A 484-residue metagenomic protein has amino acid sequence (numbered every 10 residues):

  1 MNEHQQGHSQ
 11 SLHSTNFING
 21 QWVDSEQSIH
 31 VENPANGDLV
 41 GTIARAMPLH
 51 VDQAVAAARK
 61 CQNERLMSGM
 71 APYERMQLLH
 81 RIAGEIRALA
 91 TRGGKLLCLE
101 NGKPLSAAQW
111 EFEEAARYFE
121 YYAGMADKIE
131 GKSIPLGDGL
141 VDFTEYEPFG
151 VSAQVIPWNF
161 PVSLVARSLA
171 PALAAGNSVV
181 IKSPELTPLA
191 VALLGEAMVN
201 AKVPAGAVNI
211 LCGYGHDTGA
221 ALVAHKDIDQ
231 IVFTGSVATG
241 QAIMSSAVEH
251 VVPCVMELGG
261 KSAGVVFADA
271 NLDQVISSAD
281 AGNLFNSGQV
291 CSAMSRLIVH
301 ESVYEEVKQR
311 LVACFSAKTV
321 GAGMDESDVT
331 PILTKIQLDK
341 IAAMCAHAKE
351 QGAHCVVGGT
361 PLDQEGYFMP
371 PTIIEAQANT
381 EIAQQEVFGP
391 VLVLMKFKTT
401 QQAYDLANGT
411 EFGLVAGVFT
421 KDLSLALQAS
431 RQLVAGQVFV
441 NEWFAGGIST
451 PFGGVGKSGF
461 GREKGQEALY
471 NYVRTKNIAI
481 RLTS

Functional and structural regions predicted by a protein language model:
M1-A35, C61: Hydrophobic face of amphipathic alpha-helices that form TPR/SEL1-like repeat modules and related alpha-solenoid
V23-D24, H30, R45-L49, A270: A short acidic/small-residue loop/turn micro-motif
N36-G41, I228, P361, F368-S484: Conserved C-terminal structural/oligomerization subdomain of aldehyde/semialdehyde dehydrogenase
G37, R75, L97, F119 (+9 more regions): Residue-level signal for inorganic ion chemistry
D38-I129: Glycine-rich loop-to-alpha-helix module at the N-terminal edge of alpha/beta enzyme cores
L39-A46, N63-M67, Q154, G264-F267 (+5 more regions): Short, well-ordered beta-strand elements within core beta-sheets of diverse protein domains
G131-Q274, V312, F397: Rossmann-like NAD(P) dinucleotide-binding subdomain of oxidoreductase/dehydrogenase enzymes
A238-A378, V440: ALDH superfamily catalytic-core signature
